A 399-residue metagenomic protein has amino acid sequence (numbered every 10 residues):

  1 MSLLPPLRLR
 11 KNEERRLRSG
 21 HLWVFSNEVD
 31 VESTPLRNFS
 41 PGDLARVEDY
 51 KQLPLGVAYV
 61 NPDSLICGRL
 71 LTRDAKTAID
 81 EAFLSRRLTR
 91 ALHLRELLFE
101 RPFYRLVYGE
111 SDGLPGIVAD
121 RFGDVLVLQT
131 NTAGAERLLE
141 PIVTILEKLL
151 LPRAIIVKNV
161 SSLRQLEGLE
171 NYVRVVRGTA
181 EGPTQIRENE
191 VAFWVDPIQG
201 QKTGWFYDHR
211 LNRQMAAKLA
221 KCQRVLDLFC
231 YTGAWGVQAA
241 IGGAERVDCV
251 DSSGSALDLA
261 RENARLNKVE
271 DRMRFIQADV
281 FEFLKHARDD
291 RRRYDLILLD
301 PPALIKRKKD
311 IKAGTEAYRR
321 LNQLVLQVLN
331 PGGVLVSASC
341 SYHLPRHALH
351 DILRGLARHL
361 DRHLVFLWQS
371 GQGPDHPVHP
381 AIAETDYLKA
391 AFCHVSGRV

Functional and structural regions predicted by a protein language model:
M1-R121: Non-catalytic accessory regions of SAM-dependent methyltransferases
V107-D120, E136-F206, Q214: Non-catalytic substrate-recognition/targeting regions of SAM-dependent transferases
C222-Y231: Conserved class I S-adenosyl-L-methionine
T232-E245: Conserved SAM-binding loop of SAM-dependent methyltransferases across substrates and taxa, primarily the Class I
R246-D251: Conserved SAM-binding motif I beta-strand of class I
S255-L298: S-adenosyl-L-methionine
Y294-L324: Mobile active-site "lid"/loop adjacent to the S-adenosyl-L-methionine
R320, V334-V399: C-terminal catalytic and target-recognition region of SAM-dependent MTase-like enzymes, primarily methyltransferases
